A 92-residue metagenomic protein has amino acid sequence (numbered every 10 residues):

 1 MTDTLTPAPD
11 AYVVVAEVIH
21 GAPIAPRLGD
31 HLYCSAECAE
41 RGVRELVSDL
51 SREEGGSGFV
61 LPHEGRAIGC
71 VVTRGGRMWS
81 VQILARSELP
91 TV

Functional and structural regions predicted by a protein language model:
T2-L28: Short aromatic-glycine-(Arg/Gly/Cys) micro-motifs in beta-strand/loop hairpins
V13, L32-Y33, L46, V81: Residue-level detection of beta-strand scaffold positions
E17-I19, E45-R52: Short regulatory "switch" loops immediately downstream of catalytic or recognition motifs within protein catalytic
I24-C38: A short, exposed loop/beta-hairpin motif centered on an aromatic-Gly-Thr core
A39-V43: Short amphipathic alpha-helices within nucleic acid-binding modules
S48-V92: Short, mixed-charge low-complexity intrinsically disordered segments
